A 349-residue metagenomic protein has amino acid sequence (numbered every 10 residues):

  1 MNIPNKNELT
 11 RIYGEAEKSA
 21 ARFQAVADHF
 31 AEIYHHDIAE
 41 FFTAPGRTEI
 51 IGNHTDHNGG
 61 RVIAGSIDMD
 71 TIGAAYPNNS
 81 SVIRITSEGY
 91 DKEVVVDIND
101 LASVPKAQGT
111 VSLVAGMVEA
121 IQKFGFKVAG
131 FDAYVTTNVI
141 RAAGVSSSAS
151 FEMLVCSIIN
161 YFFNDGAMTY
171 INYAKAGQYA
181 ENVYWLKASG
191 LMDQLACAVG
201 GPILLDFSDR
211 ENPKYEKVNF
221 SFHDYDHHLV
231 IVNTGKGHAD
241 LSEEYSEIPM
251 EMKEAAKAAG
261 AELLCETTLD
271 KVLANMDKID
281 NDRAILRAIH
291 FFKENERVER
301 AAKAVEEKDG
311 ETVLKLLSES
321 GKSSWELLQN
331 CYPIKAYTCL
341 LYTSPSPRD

Functional and structural regions predicted by a protein language model:
M1-R47, I72-A107, L204-S344, R348: C-terminal nucleotide
N2-E40, P45-V62, D97-L101, P105-D224: Gly/Ser-rich oxyanion-binding loop with an adjacent helix/lid that shapes the negatively charged ligand pocket
R61-N79, V199: Structural signature of FAD isoalloxazine-binding scaffolds in flavoprotein oxidoreductases
A64-G65, A149, Y245-S246: Short, glycine/charged-enriched secondary-structure capping and boundary segments
D68, V128, H227-L229: A general secondary-structure signal for short beta-strands and their flanking turns/coil in non-transmembrane regions
